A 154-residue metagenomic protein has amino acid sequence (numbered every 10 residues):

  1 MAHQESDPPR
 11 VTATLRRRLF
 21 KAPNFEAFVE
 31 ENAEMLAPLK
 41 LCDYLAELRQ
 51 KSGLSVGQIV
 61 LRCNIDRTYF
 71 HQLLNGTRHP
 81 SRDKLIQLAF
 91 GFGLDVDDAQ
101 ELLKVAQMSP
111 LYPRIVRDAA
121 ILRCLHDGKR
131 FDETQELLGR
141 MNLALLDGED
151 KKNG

Functional and structural regions predicted by a protein language model:
S6-D7, V11, Q100-K129, G148-D150: Short, charged recognition helix plus adjacent turn of helix-turn-helix-like nucleic-acid-binding domains
R18-S55, T134-G148: A short, Lys/Arg-rich alpha-helix, primarily the initiator
R49, V60, A89: The alpha-helix within a helix-turn-helix
Q50, N75-T77: Residue-level detection of the helix-turn-helix DNA-binding "recognition helix"
S52-Q72: Short alpha-helical DNA-recognition segment
S55, D66, S81, L94-D98 (+1 more regions): Helix N-cap / loop-to-helix initiation motif
R62, G76, E101-A106, R123 (+1 more regions): Short acidic/histidine-centered micro-motifs embedded in hydrophobic/aromatic stretches that mark compact functional
T77-F90: Short, basic-rich loop-to-helix N-cap that marks the start of a DNA-contacting helix
